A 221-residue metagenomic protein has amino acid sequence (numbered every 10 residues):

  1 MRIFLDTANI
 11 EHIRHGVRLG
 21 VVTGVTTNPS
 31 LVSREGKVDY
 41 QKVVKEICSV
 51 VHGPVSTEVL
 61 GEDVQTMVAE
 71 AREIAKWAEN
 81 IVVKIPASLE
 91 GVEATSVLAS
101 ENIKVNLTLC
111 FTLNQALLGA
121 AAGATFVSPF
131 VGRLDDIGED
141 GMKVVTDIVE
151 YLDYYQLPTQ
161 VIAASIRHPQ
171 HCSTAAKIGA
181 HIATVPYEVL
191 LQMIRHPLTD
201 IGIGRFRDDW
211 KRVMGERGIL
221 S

Functional and structural regions predicted by a protein language model:
R2-R14, L19-V22, T26-V97, V131: Active-site beta->alpha loop and helix N-cap motifs at the rims of alpha/beta catalytic domains
E11-L19, T66-E70, A94, T112-A122 (+1 more regions): Catalytic cores of alpha/beta
G20-G24, W77-N80, V97-N106, A121-S128 (+1 more regions): Glycine-enriched alpha-helix->loop->beta-strand junction motifs that scaffold or abut catalytic
N28, V83, G119, A175 (+1 more regions): Conserved, mostly hydrophobic/aromatic
P29-V32, L109, T125-I137, G179-T199: Glycine-rich phosphate-binding active-site loops on the catalytic face of alpha/beta enzymes
Q41-V55, V92-V105, G141-V161, R205-L220: Alpha-helix-loop-beta-strand connector modules within alpha/beta enzyme cores
L109-V144, Y151: Histidine/lysine/aspartate-rich catalytic loop segments that bind and position anionic ligands
L152-S221: C-terminal alpha-helical cap/extension of soluble enzyme domains
